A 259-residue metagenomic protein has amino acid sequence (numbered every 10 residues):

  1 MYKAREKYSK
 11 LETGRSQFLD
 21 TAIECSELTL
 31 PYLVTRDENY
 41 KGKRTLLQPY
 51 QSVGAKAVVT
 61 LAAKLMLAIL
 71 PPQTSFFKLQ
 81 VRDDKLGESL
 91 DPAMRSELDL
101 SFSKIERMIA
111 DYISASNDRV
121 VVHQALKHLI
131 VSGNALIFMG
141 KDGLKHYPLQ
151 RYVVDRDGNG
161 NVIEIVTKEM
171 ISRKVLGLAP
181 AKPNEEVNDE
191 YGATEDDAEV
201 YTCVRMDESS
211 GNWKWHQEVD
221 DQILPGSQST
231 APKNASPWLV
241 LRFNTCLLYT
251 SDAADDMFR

Functional and structural regions predicted by a protein language model:
M1-E199, M206-W213: Extended, helix-rich architectural segments
A231-P232: Ligand-site clamp/hinge motif
Y249-R259: Single conserved hydrophobic/aromatic residue that forms the stacking wall/gate of nucleotide- or nucleobase-binding
